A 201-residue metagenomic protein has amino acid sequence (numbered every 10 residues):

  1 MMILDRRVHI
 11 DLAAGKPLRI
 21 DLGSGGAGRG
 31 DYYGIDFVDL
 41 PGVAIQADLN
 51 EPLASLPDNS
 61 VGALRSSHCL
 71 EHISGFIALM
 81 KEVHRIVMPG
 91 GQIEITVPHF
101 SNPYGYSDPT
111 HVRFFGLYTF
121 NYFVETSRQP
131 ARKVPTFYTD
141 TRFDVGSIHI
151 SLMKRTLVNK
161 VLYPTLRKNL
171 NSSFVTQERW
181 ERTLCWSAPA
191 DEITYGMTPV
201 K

Functional and structural regions predicted by a protein language model:
M1, A27, E125: Residue-level marker of positions within ordered structural domains that often coincide with functionally constrained
M1-H9: Class I SAM-dependent methyltransferase Rossmann-like catalytic core, especially the SAM/SAH-binding loop
V8-S101: Conserved SAM-binding loop
I77-A78, M88, Q92-K201: S-adenosyl-L-methionine-dependent methyltransferase catalytic module, highlighting the catalytic core
